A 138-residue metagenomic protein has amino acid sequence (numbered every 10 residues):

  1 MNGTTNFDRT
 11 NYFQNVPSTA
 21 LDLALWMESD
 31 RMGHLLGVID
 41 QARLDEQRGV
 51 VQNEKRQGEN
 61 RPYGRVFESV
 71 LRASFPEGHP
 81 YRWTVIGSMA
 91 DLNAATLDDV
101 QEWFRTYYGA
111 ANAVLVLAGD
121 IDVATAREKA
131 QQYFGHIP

Functional and structural regions predicted by a protein language model:
M1-P138: Charge-rich, well-structured scaffold segments of protease-associated domains
